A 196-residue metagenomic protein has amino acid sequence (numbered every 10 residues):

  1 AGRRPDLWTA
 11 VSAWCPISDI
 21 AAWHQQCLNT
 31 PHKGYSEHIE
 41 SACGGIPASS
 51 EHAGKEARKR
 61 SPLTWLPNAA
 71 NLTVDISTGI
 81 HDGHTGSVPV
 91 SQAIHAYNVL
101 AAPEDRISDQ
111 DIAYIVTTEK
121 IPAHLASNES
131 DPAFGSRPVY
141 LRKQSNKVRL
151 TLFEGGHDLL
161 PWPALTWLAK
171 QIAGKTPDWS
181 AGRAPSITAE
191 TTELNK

Functional and structural regions predicted by a protein language model:
A1-G2, C15-P16, H24, T78-D82 (+1 more regions): Cell-envelope and extracellular/periplasmic
G2, R60, S87-S91, G155-D158: Soluble non-cytosolic domains of exported or imported proteins
R4-A10, P16-I17, A21-W65, T117-F134: Mobile cap/lid helix-loop segments that gate and shape the active-site cleft of serine hydrolases
D6, G34, V88-A96, P163: Extracytoplasmic/secreted proteins, especially bacterial periplasmic and envelope-associated proteins
A21-Q26, G86-V90, W162-P163: Short, solvent-exposed loop/turn and secondary-structure capping segments
A53, R60, N68-V74, K143-V148: Short, proline-enriched alpha-helix->beta-strand connector loops that line the catalytic pocket of alpha/beta-hydrolase
K55, P67, G86-P89: Aromatic-acidic/polar surface patches that form glycan- and anion
D75-S77, H81-H84, I94-Y97, A101-N195: C-terminal catalytic histidine-bearing segment of alpha/beta-hydrolase fold enzymes
